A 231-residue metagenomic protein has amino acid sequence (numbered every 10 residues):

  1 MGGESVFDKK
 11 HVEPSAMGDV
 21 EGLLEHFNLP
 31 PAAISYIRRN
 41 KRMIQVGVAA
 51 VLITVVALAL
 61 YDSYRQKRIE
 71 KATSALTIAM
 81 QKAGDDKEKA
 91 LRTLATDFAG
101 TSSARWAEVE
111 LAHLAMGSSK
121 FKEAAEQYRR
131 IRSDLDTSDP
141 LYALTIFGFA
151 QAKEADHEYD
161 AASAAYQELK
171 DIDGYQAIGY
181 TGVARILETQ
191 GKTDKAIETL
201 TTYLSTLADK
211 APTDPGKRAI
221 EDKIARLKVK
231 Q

Functional and structural regions predicted by a protein language model:
G2-A50: N-terminal positive-inside, membrane-proximal cytosolic segments immediately preceding the first
M43, D97-A104, S133-L141, L169-I178 (+1 more regions): Short solvent-exposed coil/turn linkers within tandem alpha-helical repeat scaffolds
E88-D136: Extracytoplasmic/periplasmic/luminal assembly and interaction segments in envelope/secretory/respiratory proteins
